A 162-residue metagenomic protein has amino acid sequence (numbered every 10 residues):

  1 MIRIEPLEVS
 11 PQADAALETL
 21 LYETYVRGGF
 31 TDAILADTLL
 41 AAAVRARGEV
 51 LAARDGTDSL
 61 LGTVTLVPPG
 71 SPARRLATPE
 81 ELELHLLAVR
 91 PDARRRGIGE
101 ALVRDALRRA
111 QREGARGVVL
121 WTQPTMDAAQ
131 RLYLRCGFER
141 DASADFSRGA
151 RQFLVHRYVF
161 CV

Functional and structural regions predicted by a protein language model:
R3, S10, T19-L20, V50-L51 (+4 more regions): C-terminal "cap" of GNAT-fold acetyltransferases
P6-P91, V103-D105, R109, C161: Acetyl-CoA-dependent GNAT
G29-F30, R95, S143, V159: Glycine-centered secondary-structure boundary/capping sites
S59, L86-R104, Q111-E113, P124-R131 (+1 more regions): Conserved glycine-rich acetyl-CoA-binding loop
L60-T65, G114-G117, D141: Short, mixed-charge, low-aromatic patches
S71-P72, D92, M126, F146: Surface-exposed, flexible loop/turn segments at secondary-structure boundaries
